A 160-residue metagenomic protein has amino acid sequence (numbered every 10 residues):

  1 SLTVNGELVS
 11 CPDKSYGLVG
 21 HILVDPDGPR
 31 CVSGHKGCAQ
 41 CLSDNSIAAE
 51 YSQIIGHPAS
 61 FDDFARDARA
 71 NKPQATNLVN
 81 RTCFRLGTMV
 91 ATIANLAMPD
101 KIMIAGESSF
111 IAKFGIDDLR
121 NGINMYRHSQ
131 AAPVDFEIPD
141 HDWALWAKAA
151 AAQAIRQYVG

Functional and structural regions predicted by a protein language model:
S1-V32, K36-G37, A154-Y158: Phosphate-binding/catalytic loop of phosphoryl-transfer enzymes
D13, H35-G160: ATP-binding/phosphotransfer module of carbohydrate and carboxylate kinases, centering on a glycine-rich
